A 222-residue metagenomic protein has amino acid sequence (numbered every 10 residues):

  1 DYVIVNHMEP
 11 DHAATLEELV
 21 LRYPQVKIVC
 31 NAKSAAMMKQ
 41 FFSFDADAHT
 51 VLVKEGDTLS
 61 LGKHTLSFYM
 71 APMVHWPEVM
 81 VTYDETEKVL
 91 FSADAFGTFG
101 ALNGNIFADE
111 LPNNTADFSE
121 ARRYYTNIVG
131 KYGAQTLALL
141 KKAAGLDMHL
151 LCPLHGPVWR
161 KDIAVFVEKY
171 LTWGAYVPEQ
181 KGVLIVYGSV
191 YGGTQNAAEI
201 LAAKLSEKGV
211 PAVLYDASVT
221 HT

Functional and structural regions predicted by a protein language model:
D1-I28: Active-site metal-binding motif and surrounding structural segment of the metallo-beta-lactamase
I4-D11, A71, P153-G156: Histidine-centered catalytic micro-motifs
P10-A13, A36-M37, H75-W76, G97-G100 (+1 more regions): Active-site environment of divalent metal-dependent phosphoester hydrolases
K27-Q40: Anionic-ligand anchoring segments at beta-strand to alpha-helix junctions in alpha/beta enzyme folds, i.e., glycine
F42-L111: Catalytic core of the metallo-beta-lactamase
M70-M80, T126-L137: Active-site glycine- and acidic-residue-rich loops that bind and position anionic ligands or nucleotide-like cofactors
E85, V89-L90, F96-S119, N127-E179: Divalent-metal (often Zn2+) His-rich catalytic cores of metallo-beta-lactamase-fold enzymes
I163-T222: N-terminal beta1-alpha1-beta2 submodule of the flavodoxin-like/Rossmannoid cofactor-binding fold
